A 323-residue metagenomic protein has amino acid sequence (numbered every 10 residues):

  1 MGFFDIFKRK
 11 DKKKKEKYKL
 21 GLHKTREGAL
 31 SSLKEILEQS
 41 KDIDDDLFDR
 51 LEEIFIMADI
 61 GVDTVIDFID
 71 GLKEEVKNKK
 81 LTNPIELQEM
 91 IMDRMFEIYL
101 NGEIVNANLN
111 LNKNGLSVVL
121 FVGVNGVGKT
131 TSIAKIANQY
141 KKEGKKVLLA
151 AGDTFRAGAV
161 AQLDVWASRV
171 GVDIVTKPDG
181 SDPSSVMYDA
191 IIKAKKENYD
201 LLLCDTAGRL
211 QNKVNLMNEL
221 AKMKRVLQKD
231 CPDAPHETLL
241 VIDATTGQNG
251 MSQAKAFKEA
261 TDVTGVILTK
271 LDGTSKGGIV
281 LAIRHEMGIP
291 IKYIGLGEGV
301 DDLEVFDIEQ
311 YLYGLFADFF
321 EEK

Functional and structural regions predicted by a protein language model:
M1-N108, N112-L120, N138, K142-L148 (+2 more regions): Non-catalytic terminal/linker segments enriched in charged/polar, low-complexity residues
F96, G102-K323: P-loop/Walker A NTP-binding module and the surrounding RecA-like catalytic core of P-loop NTPases
